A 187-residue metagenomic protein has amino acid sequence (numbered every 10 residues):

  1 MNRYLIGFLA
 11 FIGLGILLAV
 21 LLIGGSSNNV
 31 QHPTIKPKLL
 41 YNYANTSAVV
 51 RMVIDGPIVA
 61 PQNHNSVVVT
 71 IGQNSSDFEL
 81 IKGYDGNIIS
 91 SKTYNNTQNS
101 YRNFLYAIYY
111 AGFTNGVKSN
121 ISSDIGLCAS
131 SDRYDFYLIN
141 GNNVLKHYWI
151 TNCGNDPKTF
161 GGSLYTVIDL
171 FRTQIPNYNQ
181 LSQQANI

Functional and structural regions predicted by a protein language model:
Y4-L5, G13-V59, I121-I187: Short, well-ordered, aromatic-rich surface patches in folded extracellular/luminal domains
H32-K36, N42-T46, V68-I71, N99-L105: Generic detector of short, locally flexible boundary/turn motifs and exposed helical patches
V49-R102: Extracytoplasmic/periplasmic/luminal assembly and interaction segments in envelope/secretory/respiratory proteins
V50-M52, S76-F78, F104-Y109, K118 (+1 more regions): Generic hydrophobic, helix-prone segments enriched in Leu/Val/Ile
K82-Y84, I108, N140-N142: A mature extracytoplasmic/lumenal domain signature
S91-N120: Mature extracytoplasmic domains of secretory-pathway proteins
